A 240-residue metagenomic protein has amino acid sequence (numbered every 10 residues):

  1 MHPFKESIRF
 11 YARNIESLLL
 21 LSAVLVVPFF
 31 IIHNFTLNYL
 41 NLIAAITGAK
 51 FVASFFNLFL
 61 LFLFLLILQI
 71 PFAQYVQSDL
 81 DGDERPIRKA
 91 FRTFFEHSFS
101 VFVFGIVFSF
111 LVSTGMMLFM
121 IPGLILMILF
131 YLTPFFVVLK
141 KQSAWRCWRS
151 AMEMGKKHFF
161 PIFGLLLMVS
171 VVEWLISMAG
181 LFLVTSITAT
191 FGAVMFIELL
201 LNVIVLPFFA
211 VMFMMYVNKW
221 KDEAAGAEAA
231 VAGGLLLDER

Functional and structural regions predicted by a protein language model:
M1-R240: Hydrophobic alpha-helical membrane segments
